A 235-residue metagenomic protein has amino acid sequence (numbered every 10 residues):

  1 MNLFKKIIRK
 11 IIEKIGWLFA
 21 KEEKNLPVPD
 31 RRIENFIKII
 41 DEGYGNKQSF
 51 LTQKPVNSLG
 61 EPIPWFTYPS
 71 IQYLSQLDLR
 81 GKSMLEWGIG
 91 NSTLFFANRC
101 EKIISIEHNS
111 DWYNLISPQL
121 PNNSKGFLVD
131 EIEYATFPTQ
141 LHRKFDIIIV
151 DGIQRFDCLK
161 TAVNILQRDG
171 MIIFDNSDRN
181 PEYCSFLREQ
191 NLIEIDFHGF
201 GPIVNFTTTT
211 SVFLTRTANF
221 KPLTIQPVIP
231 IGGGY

Functional and structural regions predicted by a protein language model:
M1-E61, P222-Y235: Membrane-proximal basic amphipathic "stem/tether" segments
E61-Y68, W87, G152-I153, T207: Conserved phosphate-coordination/catalytic loops
F66-E133: SAM cofactor-binding core of SAM-dependent methyltransferases, primarily the Rossmann-like beta-alpha-beta module
G81, C100, F145, D169 (+1 more regions): Short, well-ordered alpha-helix to beta-strand connector turns
S83-E86, S105, D146-V150, I172-F174: Short catalytic-loop micro-motif centered on adjacent basic/acidic residues
S124-V129, I147-I149, E194-G201: A polyampholytic, Gly/Pro-enriched intrinsically disordered region
P138-I147: A short acidic, Gly/Pro-enriched loop at the edge of an enzyme's catalytic core that lines a small-molecule cofactor
I153-Y235: C-terminal substrate-binding/active-site "lid" region of AdoMet-derived donor-dependent transferases
